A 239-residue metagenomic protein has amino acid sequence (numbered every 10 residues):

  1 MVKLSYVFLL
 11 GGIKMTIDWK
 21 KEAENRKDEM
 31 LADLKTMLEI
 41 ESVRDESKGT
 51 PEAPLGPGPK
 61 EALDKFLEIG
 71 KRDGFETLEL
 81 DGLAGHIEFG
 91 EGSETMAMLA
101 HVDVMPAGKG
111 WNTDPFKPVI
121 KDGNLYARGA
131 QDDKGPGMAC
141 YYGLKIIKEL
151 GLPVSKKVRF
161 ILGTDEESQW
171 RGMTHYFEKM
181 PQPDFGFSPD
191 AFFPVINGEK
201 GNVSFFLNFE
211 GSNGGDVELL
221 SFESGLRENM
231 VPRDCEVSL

Functional and structural regions predicted by a protein language model:
M1-K14: Short, Lys/Arg-enriched N-terminal segments with co-localized hydrophobic residues within the first ~10-30 amino acids
T16-A97, M105-A107: N-terminal helical capping/dimerization or prosegment-like subdomains of hydrolases acting on amide or phosphate bonds
P54, Q131-K134, T164, V195 (+1 more regions): Alpha-helix capping and helix-loop boundary segments enriched in small/acidic/polar residues
L78-D81, A127, F160-L162, F187-P189: General beta-strand structural signal in soluble alpha/beta enzymes
A84, K157, D234-E236: Intrinsic-disorder/low-complexity, polar/charged segments enriched in Ser/Thr/Lys/Arg/Asp/Glu/Gln
G92-M96, K121-D122, V154-V158, P181-D184 (+2 more regions): Short coil/turn connectors at secondary-structure junctions
T95-L162, S168: Active-site metal-coordination/substrate-binding segment of hydrolases, especially metallo-dependent peptidases
E167, M173-S238: Midchain, well-structured core segments that form catalytic/ion-binding scaffolds
